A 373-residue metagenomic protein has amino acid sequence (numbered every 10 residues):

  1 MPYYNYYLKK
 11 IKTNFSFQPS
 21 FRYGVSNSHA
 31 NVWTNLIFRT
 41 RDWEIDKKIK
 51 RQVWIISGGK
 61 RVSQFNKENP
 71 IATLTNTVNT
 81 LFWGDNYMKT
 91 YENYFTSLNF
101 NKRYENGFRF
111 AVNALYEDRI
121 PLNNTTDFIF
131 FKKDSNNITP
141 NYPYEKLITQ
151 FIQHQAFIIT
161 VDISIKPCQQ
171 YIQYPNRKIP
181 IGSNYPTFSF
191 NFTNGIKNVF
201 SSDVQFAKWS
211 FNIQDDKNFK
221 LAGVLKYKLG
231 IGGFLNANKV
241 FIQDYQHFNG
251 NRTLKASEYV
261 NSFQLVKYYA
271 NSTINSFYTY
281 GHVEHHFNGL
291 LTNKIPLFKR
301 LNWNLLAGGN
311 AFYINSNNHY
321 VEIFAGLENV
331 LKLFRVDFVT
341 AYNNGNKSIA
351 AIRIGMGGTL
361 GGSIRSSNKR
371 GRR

Functional and structural regions predicted by a protein language model:
M1-Y6, K12-N27, N31-F38, I56 (+5 more regions): Transmembrane beta-strand segments that form the barrel wall of outer-membrane beta-barrel proteins
P2-Y6, Y23, F38-D42, K47 (+10 more regions): Residue-level signature of outer-membrane beta-barrel architecture
Y7-F15, R41-Q52, N106-G107, Q170-Y185 (+4 more regions): Short loop/turn motifs that connect adjacent beta-strands in outer-membrane beta-barrel proteins
G24-S26, G59-F65, L115-P121, K166-Q170 (+5 more regions): Structural signature of outer-membrane beta-barrel domains
S28-V32, E92-T96, Q153-I159, Q205-W209 (+5 more regions): Residues that define the transmembrane beta-barrel architecture of outer-membrane proteins
V53-L74, V78-K89, T149, P180 (+1 more regions): C-terminal outer-membrane beta-barrel translocator/porin domains of Gram-negative envelope proteins and their
R61, N66-F219, L306-G308: Transmembrane beta-strand segments of outer-membrane beta-barrel domains in Gram-negative and organellar OMPs
I159-I165, G281, A350-R373: Outer-membrane beta-barrel "beta-signal"
